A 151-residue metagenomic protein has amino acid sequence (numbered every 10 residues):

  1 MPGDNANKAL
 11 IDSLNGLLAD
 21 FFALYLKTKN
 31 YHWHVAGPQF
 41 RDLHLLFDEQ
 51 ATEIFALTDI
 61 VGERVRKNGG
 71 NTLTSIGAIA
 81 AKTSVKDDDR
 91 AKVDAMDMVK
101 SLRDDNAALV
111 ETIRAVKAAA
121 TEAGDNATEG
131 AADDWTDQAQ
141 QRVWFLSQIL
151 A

Functional and structural regions predicted by a protein language model:
M1-L17, D88, A95-M98: Disorder-to-helix initiation segments
P2-A9, L24-E49, R114-A127: Helix-loop segments that flank and shape redox-cofactor active sites
D12-N15, A19, L45, T52 (+3 more regions): A generic "alpha-helical surface" signal
L18, Y25, H32, A51 (+6 more regions): A structural signal for well-ordered alpha-helices, especially hydrophobic packing surfaces of coiled-coils
N30, V35-P38, N71-T74, A80-K86: Residue-level signal for pocket-adjacent positions within structured domains
Q39-A78: Conserved alpha-helical segments that form or flank metal/cofactor-binding pockets of metalloenzymes
R41, D48-D59, A119-T136, Q140-F145: Charged, amphipathic alpha-helical segments and their flanking helix caps
D59, E63, G77-D134: Acidic/histidine-rich alpha-helical segments that form the ligand environment of transition-metal centers
